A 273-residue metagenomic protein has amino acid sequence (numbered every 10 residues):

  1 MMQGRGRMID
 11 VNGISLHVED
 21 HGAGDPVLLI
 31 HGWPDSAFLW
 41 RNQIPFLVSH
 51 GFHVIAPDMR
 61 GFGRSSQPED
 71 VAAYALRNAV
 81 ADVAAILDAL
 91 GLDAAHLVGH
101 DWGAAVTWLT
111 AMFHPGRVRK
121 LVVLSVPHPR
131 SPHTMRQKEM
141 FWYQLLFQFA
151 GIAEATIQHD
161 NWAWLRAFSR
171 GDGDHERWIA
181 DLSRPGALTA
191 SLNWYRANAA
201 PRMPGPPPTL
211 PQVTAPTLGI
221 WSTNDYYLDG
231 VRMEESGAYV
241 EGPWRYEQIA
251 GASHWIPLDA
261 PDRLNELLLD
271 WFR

Functional and structural regions predicted by a protein language model:
M2-Q3, I14-L16, P26, F62-V98 (+3 more regions): Flexible "cap/lid" subdomain of the alpha/beta-hydrolase fold that forms the substrate-access gate
G6-R7: PAS and PAS-like sensory modules
H17-S66: Conserved HGGG/HGGXW glycine-rich cap/lid loop of the alpha/beta-hydrolase fold
S36-A37, A105, A252-S253: A short, glycine- and basic residue-enriched loop/turn that sits immediately adjacent to a domain's principal
A252-P261, N265: Catalytic histidine-centered segment of alpha/beta-hydrolase-like enzymes
